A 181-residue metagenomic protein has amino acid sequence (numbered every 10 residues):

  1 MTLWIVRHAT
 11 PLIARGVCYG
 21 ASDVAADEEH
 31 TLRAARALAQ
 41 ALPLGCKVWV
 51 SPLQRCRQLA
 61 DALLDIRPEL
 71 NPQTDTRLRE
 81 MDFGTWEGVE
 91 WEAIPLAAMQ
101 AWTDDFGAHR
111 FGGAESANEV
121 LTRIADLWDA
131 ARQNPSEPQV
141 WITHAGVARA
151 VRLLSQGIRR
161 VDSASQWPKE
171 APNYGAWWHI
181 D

Functional and structural regions predicted by a protein language model:
T2-R67: Active-site-proximal alpha-helix that buttresses catalytic centers in soluble enzyme cores
L3-W4, C46, P135-G146: Generic beta-sheet signal
L12, R55-R57, E80-M81, V147-A150: Short, active-site-adjacent cap segments at secondary-structure transitions
G16, G88, S136, E170-W178: Glycine-centered loop/turn motifs
A35-A39, L121, A125-Q133: Generic structural signal for well-ordered alpha-helical scaffold segments
V50-S51, T122, I142-T143: Short beta-strand scaffold positions
I66-R123: Phosphate-handling substructures
Q156-D181: Domain-level recognition of soluble alpha/beta enzyme cores, biased toward histidine phosphatases/phosphomutases
